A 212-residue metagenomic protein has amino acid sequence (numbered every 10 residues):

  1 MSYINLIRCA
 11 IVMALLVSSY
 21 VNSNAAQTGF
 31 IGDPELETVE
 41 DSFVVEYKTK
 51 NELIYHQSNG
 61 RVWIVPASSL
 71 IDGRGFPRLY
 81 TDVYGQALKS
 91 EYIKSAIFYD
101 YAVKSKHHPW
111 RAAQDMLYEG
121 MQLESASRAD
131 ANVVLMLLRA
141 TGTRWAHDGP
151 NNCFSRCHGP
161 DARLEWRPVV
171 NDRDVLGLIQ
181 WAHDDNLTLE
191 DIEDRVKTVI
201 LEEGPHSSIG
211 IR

Functional and structural regions predicted by a protein language model:
M1-A10: Bacterial N-terminal signal peptides that target proteins for export
Y3, S19-Y20, N24: Compositionally biased regions
A10-S19: Bacterial N-terminal signal peptides
N24-R212: Extended terminal accessory/targeting regions
